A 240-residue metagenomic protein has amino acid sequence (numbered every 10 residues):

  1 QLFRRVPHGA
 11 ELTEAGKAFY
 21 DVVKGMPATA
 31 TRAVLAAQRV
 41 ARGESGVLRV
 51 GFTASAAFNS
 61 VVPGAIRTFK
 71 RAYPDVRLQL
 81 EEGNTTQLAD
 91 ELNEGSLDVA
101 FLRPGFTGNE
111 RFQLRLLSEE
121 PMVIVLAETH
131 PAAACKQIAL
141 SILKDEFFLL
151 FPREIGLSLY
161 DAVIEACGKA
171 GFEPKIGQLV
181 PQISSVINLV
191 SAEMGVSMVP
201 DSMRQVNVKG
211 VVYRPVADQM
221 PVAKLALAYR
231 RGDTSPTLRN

Functional and structural regions predicted by a protein language model:
Q1-L12: A short LG(V/I)-centered, amphipathic sequence patch enriched for acidic residue(s) preceding the LG motif
D21, G25, V40, G64-T68 (+6 more regions): Short beta-strand-centered segments that line the small-molecule binding cleft or hinge of alpha/beta clamshell
L35, A41-Y73, R77-E81, T86-D90 (+1 more regions): N-terminal winged-helix
S60, E146-A170, S235-R239: Secondary-structure junction motif
A65-Y73, S96, L159-E173: Ligand-binding cleft/hinge of the Venus flytrap
V76-G83, E173-Q182: Short beta-strand-to-loop elements that line the ligand-binding cleft of bilobed periplasmic-binding protein-like
Q113-R153, V222-G232: Hydrophobic/proline-rich hinge and linker segments of small-molecule sensing/allosteric domains, predominantly
S202, K209-N240: A late-sequence structural motif
